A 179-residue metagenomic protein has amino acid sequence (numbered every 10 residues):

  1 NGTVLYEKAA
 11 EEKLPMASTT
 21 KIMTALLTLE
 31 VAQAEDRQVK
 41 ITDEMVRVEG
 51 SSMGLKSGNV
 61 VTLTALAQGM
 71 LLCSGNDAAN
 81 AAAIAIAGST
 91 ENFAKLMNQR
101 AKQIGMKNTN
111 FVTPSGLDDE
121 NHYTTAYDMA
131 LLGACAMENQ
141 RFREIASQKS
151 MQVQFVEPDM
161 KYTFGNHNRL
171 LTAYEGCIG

Functional and structural regions predicted by a protein language model:
N1-Y127, A134-Q140: Active-site-adjacent loops and short helices of periplasmic peptidoglycan-processing enzymes
M106-K107, D118-G179: Domain-terminus/edge residues, biased toward the C-terminal soluble/receptor-binding domains of extracytoplasmic
